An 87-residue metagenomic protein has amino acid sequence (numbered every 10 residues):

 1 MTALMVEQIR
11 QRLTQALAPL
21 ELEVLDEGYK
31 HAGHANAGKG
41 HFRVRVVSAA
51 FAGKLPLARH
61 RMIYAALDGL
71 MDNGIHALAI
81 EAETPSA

Functional and structural regions predicted by a protein language model:
M1-A87: N-terminal, polar/charged subdomain of small-to-medium soluble alpha/beta proteins
